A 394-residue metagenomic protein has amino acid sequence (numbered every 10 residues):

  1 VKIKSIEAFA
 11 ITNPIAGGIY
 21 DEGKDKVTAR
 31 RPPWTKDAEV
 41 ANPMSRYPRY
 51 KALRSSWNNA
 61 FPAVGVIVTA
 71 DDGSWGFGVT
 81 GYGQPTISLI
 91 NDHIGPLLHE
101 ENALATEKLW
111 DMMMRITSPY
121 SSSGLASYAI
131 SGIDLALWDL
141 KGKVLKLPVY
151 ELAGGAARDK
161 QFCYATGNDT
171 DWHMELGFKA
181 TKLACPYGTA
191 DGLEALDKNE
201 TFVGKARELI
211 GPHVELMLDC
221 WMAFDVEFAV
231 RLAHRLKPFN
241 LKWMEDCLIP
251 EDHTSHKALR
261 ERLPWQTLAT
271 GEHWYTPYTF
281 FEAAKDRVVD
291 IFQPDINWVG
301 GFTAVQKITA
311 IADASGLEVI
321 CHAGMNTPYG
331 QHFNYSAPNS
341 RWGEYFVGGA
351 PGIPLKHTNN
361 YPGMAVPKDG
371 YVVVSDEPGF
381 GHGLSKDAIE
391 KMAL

Functional and structural regions predicted by a protein language model:
V1-D71, G78-G81, I353-T358: Structured beta-strand/loop patches that form or line metal/cofactor-binding pockets in enzymes
I3, G73, I94, I133 (+8 more regions): Conserved, mostly hydrophobic/aromatic
W34-D37, M44, A52-R54, T69-V144: Metal- or metallocofactor-binding catalytic centers and their adjacent structured scaffolds across diverse enzyme
M44-Y47, H234, N240, E251-T270 (+3 more regions): Shared catalytic-loop signature of beta/alpha-barrel
L125-Y128, D134-T170: Glycine-rich, aromatic-flanked loop segments that form ligand/cofactor-binding clefts across common enzyme folds
G154-L259, L263: Metal-dependent enolase-superfamily TIM-barrel catalytic cores that perform enediolate-based chemistry
P378-L394: Extended hydrophobic packing segments that form well-structured cores
